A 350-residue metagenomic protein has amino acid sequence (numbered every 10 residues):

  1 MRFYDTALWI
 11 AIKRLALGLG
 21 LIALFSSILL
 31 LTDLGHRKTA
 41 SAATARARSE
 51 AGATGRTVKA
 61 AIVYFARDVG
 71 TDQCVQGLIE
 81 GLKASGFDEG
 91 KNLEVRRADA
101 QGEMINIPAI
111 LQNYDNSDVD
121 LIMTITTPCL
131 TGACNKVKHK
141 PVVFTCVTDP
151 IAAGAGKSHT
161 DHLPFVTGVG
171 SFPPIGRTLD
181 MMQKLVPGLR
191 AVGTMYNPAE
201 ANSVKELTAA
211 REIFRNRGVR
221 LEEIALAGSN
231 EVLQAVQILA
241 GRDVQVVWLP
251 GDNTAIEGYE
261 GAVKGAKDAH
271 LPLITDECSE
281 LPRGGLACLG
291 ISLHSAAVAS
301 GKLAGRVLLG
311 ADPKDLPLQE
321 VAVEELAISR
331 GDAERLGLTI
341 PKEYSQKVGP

Functional and structural regions predicted by a protein language model:
M1-P350: Short hydrophobic alpha-helices and adjacent helix-cap/hinge residues
